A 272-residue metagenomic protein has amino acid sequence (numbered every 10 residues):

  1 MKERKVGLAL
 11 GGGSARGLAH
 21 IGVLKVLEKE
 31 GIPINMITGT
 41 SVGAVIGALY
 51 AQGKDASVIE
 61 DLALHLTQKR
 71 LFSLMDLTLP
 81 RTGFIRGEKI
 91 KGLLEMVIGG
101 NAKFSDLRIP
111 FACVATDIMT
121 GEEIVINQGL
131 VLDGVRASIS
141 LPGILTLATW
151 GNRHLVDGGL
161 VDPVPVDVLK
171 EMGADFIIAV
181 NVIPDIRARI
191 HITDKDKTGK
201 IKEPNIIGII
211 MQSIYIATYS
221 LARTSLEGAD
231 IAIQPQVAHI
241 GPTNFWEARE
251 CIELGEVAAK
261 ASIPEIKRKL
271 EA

Functional and structural regions predicted by a protein language model:
M1-T40, A48-A272: Patatin-like phospholipase
